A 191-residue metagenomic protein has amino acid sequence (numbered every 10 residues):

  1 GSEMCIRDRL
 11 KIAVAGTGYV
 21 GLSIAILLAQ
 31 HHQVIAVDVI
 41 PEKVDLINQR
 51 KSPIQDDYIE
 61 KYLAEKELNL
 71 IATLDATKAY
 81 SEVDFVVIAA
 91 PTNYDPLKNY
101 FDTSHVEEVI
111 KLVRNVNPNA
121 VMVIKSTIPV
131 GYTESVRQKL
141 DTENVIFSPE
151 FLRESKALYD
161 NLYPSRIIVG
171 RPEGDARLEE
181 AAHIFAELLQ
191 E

Functional and structural regions predicted by a protein language model:
G1-I6: Short, small-residue-biased leader/transition segments that mark boundaries at the very start of proteins
R7-K51: NAD(P)+-binding Rossmann beta1-loop-alpha1 motif at the extreme N-terminus of oxidoreductases
I12-V14, M122, I167: Conserved hydrophobic helix-helix packing surfaces used for dimerization/oligomerization
I54-Q55: N-terminal FAD cofactor-binding segment of flavoenzymes
I59-D84: A structured beta-alpha segment of the ubiquitous adenosine-cofactor-binding alpha/beta core
I88-P91, S126, R171-P172: Glycine-rich, N-terminal phosphate-binding loop of Rossmann-like dinucleotide-binding domains
Y94-A157: Rossmann-like NAD(P)(H) cofactor-binding subdomain of soluble oxidoreductases
S135-S148, R153-E191: Internal alpha-helical scaffold of NAD(P)-dependent oxidoreductase catalytic cores
